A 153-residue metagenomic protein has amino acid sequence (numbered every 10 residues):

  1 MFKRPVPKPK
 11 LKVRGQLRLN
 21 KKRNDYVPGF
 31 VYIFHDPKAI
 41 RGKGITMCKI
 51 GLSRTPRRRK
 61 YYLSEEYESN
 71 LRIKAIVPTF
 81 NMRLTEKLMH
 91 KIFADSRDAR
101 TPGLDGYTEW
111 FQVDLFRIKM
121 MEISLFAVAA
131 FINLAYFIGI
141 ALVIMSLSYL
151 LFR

Functional and structural regions predicted by a protein language model:
M1-R153: Non-catalytic accessory segments flanking enzymatic or RNA/DNA-binding domains
